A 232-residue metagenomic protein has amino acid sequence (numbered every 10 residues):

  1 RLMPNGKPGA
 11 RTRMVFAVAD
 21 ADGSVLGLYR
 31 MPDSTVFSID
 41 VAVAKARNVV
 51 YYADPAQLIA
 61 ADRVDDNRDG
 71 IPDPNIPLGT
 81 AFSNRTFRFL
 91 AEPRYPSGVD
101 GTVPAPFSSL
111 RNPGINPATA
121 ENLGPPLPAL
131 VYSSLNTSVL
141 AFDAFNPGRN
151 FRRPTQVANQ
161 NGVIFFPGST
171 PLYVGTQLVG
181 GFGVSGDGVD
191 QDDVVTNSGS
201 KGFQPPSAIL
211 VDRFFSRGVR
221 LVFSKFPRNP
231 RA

Functional and structural regions predicted by a protein language model:
R1-A232: Flexible, solvent-exposed loop/hinge segments and secondary-structure transition points
